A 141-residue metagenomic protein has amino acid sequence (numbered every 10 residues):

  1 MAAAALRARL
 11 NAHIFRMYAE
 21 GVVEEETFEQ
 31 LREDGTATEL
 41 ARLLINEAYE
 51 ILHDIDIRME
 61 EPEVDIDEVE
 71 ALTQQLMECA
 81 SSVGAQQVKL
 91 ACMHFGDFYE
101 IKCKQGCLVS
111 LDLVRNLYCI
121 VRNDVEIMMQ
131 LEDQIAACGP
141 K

Functional and structural regions predicted by a protein language model:
M1-K141: Two-component system phosphorelay core
